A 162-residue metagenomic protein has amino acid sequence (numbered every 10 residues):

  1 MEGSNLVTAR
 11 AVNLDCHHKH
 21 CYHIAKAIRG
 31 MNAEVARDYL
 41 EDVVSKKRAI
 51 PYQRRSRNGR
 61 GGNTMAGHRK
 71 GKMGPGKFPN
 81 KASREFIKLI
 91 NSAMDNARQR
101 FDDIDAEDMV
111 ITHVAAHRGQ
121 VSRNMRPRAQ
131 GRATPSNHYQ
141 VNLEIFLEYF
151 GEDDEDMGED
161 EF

Functional and structural regions predicted by a protein language model:
M1-D105, V110, L147, E155-M157: Ribosome large-subunit tunnel/peptidyl-transferase-proximal elements
R10-V12, G131-T134: Short beta-strand/turn micro-motifs at beta-sheet edges
R54-S56, A129, Q140: Solvent-exposed, flexible loop/coil residues
D95, P127-Q130: Short acidic (Asp/Glu) patches
A106-R128: Extended, charged amphipathic interaction segments
A133-F162: C-terminal edge-of-domain segments
